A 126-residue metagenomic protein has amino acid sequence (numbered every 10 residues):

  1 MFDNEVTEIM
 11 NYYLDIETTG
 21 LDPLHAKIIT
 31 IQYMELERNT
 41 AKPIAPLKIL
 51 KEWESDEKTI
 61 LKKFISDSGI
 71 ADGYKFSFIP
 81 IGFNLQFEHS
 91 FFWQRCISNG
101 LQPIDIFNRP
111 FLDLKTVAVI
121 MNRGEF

Functional and structural regions predicted by a protein language model:
M1-I70: Conserved RNase H-like, two-metal-ion catalytic cores of nucleic-acid enzymes
K27-Q32, L36-A45, Y74-F126: Metal-dependent phosphoesterase core characteristic of DEDDh/y 3'-5' exonuclease domains
